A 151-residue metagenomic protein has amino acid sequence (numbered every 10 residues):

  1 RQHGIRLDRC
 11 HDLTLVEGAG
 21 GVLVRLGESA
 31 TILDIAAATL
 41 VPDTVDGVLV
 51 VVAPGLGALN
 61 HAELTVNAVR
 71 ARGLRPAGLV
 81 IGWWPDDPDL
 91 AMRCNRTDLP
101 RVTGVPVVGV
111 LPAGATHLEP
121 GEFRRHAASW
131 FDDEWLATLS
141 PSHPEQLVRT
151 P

Functional and structural regions predicted by a protein language model:
R1-L26, L33: Phosphate-binding/switch loop-helix module in NTP-utilizing enzymes
L15-E17, L49-V51, V80: Structural motif
G21-V22, G55-L56, W83-D87: Short histidine/acidic/glycine/proline-rich micro-motifs that form metal- and phosphate-coordinating active-site loops
V24-G27, G57-H61: Short glycine/serine/threonine-rich phosphate/pyrophosphate-binding segments that cradle anionic phosphate groups
G27-I35, E63-V66, M92-T97: Charged helix-capping and loop-helix junction motifs
G27-P54: Inter-motif core of Ras-like GTPase G domains
N67-P151: C-terminal lobe/tail of nucleotide-utilizing enzymes
